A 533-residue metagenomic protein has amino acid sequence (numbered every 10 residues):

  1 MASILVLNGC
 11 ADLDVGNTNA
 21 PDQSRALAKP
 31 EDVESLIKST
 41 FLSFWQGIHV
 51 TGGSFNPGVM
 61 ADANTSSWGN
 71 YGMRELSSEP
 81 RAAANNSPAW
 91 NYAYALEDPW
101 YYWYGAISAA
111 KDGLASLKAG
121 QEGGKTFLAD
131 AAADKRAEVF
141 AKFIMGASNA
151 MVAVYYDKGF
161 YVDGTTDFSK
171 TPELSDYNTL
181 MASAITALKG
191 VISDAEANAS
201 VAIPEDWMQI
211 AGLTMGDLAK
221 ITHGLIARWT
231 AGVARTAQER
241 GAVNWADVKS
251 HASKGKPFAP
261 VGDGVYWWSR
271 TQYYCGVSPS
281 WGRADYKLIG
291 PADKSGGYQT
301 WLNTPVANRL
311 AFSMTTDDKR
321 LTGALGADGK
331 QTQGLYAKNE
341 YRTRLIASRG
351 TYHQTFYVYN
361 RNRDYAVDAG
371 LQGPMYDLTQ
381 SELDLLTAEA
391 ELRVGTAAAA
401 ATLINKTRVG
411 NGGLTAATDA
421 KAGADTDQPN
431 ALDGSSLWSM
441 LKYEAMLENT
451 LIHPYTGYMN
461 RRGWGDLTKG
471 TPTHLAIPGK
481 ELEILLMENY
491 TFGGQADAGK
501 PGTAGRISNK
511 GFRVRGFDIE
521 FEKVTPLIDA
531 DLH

Functional and structural regions predicted by a protein language model:
C10-G69, L335, S435, G465-H533: Membrane-proximal, proline-rich intrinsically disordered regions
A11-D12, M181-N198, M215, A219-Q272: Aromatic-residue-lined binding/catalytic grooves and analogous aromatic/hydrophobic interfacial grooves in multimeric
E34, T40, E75-Y156, S169-N178 (+4 more regions): Conserved, well-structured interaction surfaces
G146, A227, T379-V409: Extended amphipathic alpha-helical segments enriched in small hydrophobics
M151-Y161, G232-G241, G395-T396: Short coil/turn linking the two alpha-helices of tandem helical-hairpin repeats
A202-D206, T415-A431, A498-G505: Surface-exposed intrinsically disordered loops and tails
A242-Q380, G413-Q428, G434-M440, E448 (+4 more regions): Hydrophobic-face positions in mid-chain alpha helices that act as interaction patches
